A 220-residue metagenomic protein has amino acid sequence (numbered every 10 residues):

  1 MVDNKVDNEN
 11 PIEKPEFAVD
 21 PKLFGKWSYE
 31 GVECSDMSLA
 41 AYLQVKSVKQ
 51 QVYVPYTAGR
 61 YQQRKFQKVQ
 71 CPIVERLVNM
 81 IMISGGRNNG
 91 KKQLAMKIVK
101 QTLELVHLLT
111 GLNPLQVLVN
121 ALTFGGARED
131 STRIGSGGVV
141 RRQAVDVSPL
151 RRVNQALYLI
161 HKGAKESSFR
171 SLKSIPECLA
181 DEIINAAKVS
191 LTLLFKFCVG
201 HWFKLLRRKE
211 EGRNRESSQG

Functional and structural regions predicted by a protein language model:
M1-M96, K100-G220: Strongly charged
